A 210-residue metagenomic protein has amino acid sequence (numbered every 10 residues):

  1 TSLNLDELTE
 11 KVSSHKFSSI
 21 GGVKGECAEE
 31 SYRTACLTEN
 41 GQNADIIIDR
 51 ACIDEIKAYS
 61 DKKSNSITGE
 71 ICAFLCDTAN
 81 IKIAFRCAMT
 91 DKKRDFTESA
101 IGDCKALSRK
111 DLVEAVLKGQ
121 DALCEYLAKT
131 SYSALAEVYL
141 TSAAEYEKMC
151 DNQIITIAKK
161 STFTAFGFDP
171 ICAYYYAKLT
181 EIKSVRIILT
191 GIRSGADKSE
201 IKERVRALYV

Functional and structural regions predicted by a protein language model:
T1-V210: Extended alpha-helical surfaces
